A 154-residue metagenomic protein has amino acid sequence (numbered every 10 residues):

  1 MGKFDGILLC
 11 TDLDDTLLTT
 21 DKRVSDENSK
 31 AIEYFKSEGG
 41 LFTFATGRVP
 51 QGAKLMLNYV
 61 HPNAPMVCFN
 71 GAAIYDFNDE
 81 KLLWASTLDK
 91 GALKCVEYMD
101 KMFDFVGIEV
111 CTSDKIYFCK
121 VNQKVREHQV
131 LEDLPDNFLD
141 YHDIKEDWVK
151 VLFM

Functional and structural regions predicted by a protein language model:
M1-G6, S37: Short, Lys/Arg-enriched, disordered terminal segments
M1-K3, K101, D143-E146: Flexible, charged surface loops at secondary-structure boundaries
D5-K22, F44: Asp-based phosphoryl-transfer active-site loop
T11, A73-F77, H142-E146: Short, basic/glycine-rich phosphate-binding loops at helix/coil junctions that contact nucleotide phosphates
D12, F69, M154: Conserved residues at the C-terminal ends of beta-strands
R23-K124: Active-site phosphate-binding/coordination module
F105-G107, C111-M154: Conserved acidic, metal-coordinating active-site core of Asp-based, Mg2+-dependent phosphoryl-transfer enzymes
